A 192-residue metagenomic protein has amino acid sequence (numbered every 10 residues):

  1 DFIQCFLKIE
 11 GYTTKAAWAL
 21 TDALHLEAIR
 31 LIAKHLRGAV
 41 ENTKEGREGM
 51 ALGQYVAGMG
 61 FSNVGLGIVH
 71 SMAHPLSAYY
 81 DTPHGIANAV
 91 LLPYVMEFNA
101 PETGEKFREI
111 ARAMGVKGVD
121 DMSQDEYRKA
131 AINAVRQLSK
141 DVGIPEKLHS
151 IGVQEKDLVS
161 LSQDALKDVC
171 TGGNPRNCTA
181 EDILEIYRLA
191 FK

Functional and structural regions predicted by a protein language model:
D1-V64: Carboxylate- and glycine-rich phosphate/diphosphate-binding segment that chelates Mg2+/Mn2+
I3, A28, M50-G58, M72 (+5 more regions): Short alpha-helical scaffolding segments that buttress acidic/His motifs in well-ordered protein cores
T13, A17-L24, N42, V64 (+6 more regions): Catalytic cores of large soluble enzymes that bind and process phosphate-bearing ligands
L31, G49, A130, A134 (+1 more regions): Charged catalytic carboxylate motif
Y55-N88, D168-G173: Glycine-rich phosphate/pyrophosphate-binding beta-alpha loops
Y79-D157: Gly/Pro-rich interdomain helix-loop hinge
Q154-K192: Short, amphipathic C-terminal "tail helix"
